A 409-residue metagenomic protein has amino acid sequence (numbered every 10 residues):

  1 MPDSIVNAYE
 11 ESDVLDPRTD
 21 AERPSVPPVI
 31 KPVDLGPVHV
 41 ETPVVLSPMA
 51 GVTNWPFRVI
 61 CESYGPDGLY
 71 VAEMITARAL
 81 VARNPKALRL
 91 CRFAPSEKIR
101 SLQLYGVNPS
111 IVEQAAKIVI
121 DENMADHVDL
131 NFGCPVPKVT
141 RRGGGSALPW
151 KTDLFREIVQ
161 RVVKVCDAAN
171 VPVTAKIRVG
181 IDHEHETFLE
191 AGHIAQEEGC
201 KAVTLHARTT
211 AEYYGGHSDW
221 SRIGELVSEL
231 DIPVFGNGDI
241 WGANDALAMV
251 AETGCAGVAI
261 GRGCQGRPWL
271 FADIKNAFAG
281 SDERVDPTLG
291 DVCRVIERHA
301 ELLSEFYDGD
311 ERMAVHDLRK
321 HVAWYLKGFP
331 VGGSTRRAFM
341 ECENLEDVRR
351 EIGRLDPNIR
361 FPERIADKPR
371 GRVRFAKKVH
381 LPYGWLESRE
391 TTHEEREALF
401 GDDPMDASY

Functional and structural regions predicted by a protein language model:
M1-V40, V44, A50, P56 (+6 more regions): Alpha/beta catalytic cores of nucleotide-metabolism and tRNA/nucleoside-modifying enzymes
D20-D34, M49-D126: Glycine-rich, positively charged N-terminal anion/phosphate-binding segment
G36-V45, R78-I99, C134-G144, C166-V179: N-terminal small/glycine-rich loop or linker at the start of catalytic domains across soluble metabolic enzymes
V44-S47, Y70-A72, R100-L104, D126-V128 (+4 more regions): Hydrophobic faces of well-ordered beta-strands that scaffold small-molecule active sites in alpha/beta enzyme cores
M49-G51, I75-A77, Y105-V107, G133-P135 (+4 more regions): Active-site beta-loop-alpha junctions enriched in small/polar residues
S63, E113-G144, L148-I232: Alpha/beta enzyme core
R83-N84, K151, L205, R267: Short, solvent-exposed helix-helix connector turns and helix-capping sites enriched in acidic/polar residues
